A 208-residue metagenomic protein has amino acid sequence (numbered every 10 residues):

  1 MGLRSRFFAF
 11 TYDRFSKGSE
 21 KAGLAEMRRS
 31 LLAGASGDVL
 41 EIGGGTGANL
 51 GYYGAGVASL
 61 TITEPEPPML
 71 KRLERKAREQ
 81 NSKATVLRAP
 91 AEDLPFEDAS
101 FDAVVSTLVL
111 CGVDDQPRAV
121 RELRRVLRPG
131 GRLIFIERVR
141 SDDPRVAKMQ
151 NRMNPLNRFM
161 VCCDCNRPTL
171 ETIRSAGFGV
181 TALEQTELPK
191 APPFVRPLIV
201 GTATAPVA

Functional and structural regions predicted by a protein language model:
M1-G37, A48-Y52, M69-R72, Q150-N151: Conserved class I S-adenosyl-L-methionine
R6, D13-E20, I136-V195, V200: C-terminal alpha-helical "lid/dimerization" subdomain adjacent to the S-adenosyl-L-methionine
L40-D93: Class I SAM-dependent methyltransferase SAM/SAH-binding core
E64-P67, D115, R138: Short beta->alpha hinge that forms the Motif I/post-I loop of the SAM-binding pocket
E92-V104: A short acidic, Gly/Pro-enriched loop at the edge of an enzyme's catalytic core that lines a small-molecule cofactor
D102-D115: A short SAM/SAH-binding and catalytic strip from SAM-dependent methyltransferases
P117-P129: A short glycine-rich, Lys/Arg-flanked "PGG" loop and its adjoining helix->strand segment in the class I
L198-A208: C-terminal lobe and adjacent flexible extensions of AdoMet/dcAdoMet transferase-like proteins
